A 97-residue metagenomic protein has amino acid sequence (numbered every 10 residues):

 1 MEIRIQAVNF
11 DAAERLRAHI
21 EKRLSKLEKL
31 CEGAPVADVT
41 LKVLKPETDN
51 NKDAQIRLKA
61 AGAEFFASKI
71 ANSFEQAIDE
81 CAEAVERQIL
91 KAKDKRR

Functional and structural regions predicted by a protein language model:
M1-R97: N-terminal, polar/charged subdomain of small-to-medium soluble alpha/beta proteins
